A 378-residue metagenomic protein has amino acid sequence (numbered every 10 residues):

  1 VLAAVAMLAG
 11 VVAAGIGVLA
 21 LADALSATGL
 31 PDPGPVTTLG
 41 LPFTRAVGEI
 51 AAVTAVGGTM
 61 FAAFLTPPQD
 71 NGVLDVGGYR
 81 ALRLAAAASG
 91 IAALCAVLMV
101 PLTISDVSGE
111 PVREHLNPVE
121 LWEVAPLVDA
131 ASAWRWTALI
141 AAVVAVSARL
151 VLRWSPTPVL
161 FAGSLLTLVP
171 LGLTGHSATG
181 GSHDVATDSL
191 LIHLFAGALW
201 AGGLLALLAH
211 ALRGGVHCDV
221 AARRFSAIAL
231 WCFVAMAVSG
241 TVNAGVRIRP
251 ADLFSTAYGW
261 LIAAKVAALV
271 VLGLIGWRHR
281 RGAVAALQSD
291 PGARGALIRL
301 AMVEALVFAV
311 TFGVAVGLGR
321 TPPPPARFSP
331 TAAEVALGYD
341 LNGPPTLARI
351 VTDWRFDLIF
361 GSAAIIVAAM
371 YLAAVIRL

Functional and structural regions predicted by a protein language model:
V1-L378: Polytopic transmembrane helical bundles with strong interfacial aromatic enrichment
